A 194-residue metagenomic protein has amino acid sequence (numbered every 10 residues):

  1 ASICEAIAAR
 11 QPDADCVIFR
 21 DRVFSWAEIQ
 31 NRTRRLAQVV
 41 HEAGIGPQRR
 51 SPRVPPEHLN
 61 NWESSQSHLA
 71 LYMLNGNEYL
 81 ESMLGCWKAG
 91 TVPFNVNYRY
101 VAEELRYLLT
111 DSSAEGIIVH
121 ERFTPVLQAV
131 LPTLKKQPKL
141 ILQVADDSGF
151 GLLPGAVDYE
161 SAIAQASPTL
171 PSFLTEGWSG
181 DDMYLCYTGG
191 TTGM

Functional and structural regions predicted by a protein language model:
A1-C16, E28-N31, R35: A short N-terminal helical cap/helix-turn-helix that marks the beginning of AMP-binding/adenylate-forming
P12, Q143, A164-Y187, M194: Conserved pre-ATP/AMP-binding loop-to-beta segment of ANL
D21, E28, L74-N75, Y100 (+2 more regions): Short beta->alpha linker loops
R22-V23, V39-E103: Conserved AMP-binding/adenylate-forming
R34-Q38, S113, G193: Solvent-exposed alpha-helix faces
E42, K88-A166, F173-T175: Structural core segment of the AMP-binding/adenylate-forming
L69, C86, I117, D182 (+1 more regions): Conserved S/T- and glycine-rich ATP-binding loop of Class I adenylate-forming
